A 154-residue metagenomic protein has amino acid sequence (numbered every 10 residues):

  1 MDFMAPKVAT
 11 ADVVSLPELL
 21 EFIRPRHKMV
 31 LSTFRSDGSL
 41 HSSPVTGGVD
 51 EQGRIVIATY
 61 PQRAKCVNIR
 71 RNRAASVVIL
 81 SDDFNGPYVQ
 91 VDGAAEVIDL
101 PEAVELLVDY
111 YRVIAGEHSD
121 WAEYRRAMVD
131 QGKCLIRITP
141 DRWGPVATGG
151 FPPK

Functional and structural regions predicted by a protein language model:
M1-V14, P87-K154: Charged, gly/pro-rich active-site loop segments
F3-S36: Short, conserved active-site entrance elements at the starts or edges of catalytic domains
L19, K65-N68, A103-Y110: Amphipathic alpha-helical interface surfaces
I23-R24, R70-R71, V129: Alpha-helix boundary recognition
R26-P61, V67, A75-I79, Y88-V91: Short beta-strand segments
H27-K28, A74, S119, W143: Generic structural signal for secondary-structure transition and capping sites
R63-K65, F84, P152-P153: Short, surface-exposed beta-strand-loop junctions and turns on beta-sheet-rich folds
S81-D82, P140: Short secondary-structure boundary segments
